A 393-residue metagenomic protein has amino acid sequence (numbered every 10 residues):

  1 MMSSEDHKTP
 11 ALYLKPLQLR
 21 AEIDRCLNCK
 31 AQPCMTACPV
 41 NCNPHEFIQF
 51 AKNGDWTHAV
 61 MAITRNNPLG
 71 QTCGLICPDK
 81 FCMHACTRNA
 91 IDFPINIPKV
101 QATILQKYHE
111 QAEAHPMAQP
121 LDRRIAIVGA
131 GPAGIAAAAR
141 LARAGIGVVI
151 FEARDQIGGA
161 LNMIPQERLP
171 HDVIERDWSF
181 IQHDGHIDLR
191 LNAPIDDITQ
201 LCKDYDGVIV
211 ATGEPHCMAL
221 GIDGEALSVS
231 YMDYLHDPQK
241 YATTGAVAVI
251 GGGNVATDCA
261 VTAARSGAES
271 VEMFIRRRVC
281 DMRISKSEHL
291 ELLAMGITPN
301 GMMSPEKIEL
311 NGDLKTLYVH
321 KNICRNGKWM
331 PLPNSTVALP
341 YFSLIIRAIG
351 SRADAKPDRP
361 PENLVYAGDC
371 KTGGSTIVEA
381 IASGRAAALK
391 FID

Functional and structural regions predicted by a protein language model:
M1-R124, V210-L227, L310, F342 (+3 more regions): Ferredoxin-type iron-sulfur electron-transfer modules and their immediate structural context
M1-Y13, N41-N53, H58, I63 (+6 more regions): Beta1-alpha1 glycine-rich phosphate/pyrophosphate-binding loop at the start of Rossmann-like nucleotide-binding domains
D24, A31, I127-F151, R190-Q200 (+4 more regions): Rossmann-like dinucleotide/flavin-binding elements
Q32-P33, P39, P68-G70, P78 (+8 more regions): Proline-rich low-complexity regions
D172-M218, E225, V229-P238, T243 (+1 more regions): A Rossmann-like FAD-binding core segment of flavoenzymes
